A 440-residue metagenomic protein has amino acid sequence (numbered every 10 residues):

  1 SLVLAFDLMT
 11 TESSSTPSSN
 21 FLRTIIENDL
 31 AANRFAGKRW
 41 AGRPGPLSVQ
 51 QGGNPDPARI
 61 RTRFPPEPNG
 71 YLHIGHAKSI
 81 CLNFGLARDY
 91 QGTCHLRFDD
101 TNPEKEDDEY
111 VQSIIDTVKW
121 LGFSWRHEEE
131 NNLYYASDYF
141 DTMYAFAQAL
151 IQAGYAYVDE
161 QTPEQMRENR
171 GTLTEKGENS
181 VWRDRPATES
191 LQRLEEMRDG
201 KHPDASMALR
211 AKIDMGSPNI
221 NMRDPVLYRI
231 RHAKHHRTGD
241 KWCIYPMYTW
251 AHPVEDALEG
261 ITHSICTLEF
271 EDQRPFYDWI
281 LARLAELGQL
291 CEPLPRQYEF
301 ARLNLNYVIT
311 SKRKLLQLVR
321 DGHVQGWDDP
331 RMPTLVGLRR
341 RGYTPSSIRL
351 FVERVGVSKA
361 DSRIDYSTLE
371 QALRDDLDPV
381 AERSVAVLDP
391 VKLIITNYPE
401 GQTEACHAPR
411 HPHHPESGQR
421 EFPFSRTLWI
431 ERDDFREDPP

Functional and structural regions predicted by a protein language model:
S1-L8: Short, Lys/Arg-enriched N-terminal segments with co-localized hydrophobic residues within the first ~10-30 amino acids
S18-E27, F35-I115, K234-L268: N-terminal catalytic cores of NTP/NDP-binding nucleotidyl/phosphoryl-transfer enzymes
A32, G85-T93, T117-E128, A257 (+1 more regions): Secondary-structure transition/capping motifs at alpha-helix termini and the adjoining loop/turn into the next element
P68, R97-K105, E130-D141, E164 (+5 more regions): Conserved short loop/turn motifs at secondary-structure junctions
N102, D108, Y135, A149-L315 (+3 more regions): Active-site cores that bind ATP or allylic diphosphates and position pyrophosphate for catalysis
Y110-S137, A147, A156: A glycine-rich helix N-cap at a beta->alpha junction
P293-A372, D376: Long, charged, mostly alpha-helical binding arms that flank functional sites
